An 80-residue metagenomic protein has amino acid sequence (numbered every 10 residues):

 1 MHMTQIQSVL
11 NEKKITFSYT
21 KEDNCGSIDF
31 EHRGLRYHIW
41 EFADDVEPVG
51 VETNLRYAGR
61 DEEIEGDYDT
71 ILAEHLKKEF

Functional and structural regions predicted by a protein language model:
M1-H32, G50-T70, K78: Negatively charged, low-complexity tracts enriched in Asp/Glu with abundant Ser/Thr
R36-L55: Short, conserved beta-strand/beta-arch hydrophobic-aromatic motifs that form part of recognition grooves or interface
H75: Replace "(M1/M4/M9/M12/WLM)" with "(e.g., M1/M4/M8/M9/M12/M26/WLM)" and add "not limited to" to clarify scope
